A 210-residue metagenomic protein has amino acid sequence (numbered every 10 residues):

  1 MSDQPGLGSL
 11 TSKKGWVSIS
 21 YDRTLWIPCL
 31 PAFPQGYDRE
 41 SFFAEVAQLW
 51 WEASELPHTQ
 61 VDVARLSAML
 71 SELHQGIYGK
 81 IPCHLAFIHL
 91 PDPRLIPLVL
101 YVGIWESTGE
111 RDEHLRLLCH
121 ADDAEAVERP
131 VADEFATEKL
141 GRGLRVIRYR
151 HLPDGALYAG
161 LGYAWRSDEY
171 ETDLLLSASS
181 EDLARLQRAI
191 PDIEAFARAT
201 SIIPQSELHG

Functional and structural regions predicted by a protein language model:
M1-L157, S167-G210: N-terminal targeting sequences that direct proteins away from the cytosol to non-cytosolic compartments
L161-Y163: Extended serine/threonine-enriched, polar tracts that run as long, contiguous segments within proteins
